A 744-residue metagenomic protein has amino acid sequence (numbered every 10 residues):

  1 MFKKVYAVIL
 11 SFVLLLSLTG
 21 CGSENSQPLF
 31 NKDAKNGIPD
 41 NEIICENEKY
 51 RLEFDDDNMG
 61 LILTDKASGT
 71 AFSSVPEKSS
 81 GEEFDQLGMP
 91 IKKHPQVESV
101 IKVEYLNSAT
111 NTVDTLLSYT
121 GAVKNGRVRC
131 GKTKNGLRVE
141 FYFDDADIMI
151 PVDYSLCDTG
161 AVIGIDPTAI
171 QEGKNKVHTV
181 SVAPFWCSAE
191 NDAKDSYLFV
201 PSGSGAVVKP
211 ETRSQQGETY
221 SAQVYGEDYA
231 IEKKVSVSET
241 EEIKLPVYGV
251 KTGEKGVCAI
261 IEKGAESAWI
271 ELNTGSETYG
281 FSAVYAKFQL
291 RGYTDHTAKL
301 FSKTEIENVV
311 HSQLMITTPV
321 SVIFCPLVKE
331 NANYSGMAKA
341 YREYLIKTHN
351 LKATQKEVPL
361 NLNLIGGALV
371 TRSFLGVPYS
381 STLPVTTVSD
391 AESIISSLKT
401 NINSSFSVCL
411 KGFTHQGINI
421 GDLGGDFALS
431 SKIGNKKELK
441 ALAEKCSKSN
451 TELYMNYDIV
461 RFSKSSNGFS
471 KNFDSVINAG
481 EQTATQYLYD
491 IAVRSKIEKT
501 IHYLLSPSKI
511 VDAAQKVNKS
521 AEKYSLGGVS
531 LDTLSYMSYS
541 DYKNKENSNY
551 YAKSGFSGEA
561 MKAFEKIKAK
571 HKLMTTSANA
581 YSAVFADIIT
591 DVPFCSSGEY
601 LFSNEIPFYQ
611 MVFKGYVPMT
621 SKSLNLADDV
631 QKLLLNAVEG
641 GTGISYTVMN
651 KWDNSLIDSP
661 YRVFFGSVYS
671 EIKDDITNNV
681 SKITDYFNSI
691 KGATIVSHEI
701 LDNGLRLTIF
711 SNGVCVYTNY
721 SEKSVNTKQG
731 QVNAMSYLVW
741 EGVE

Functional and structural regions predicted by a protein language model:
K3-S11: Sec-dependent signal peptide recognition, specifically the positively charged N-region followed immediately by
L10, L14-L18: Hydrophobic core
C21-T354, N625, D629, V716 (+3 more regions): N-terminal accessory beta-strand-rich subdomains and adjacent acidic, glycine-rich linkers that precede catalytic cores
I44-E46, T64, S74, N401 (+7 more regions): Carbohydrate-active enzymes and regulators
F54-K66, T240, V250-K287, L314 (+3 more regions): Active-site-proximal substrate-binding groove within the catalytic cores of carbohydrate-active enzymes
V182, V408-L410, M455, L531-T533 (+1 more regions): Conserved beta-strand positions
Y334-T348, T387-D390, I394-S397, L505-S530: An active-site-proximal structural segment forming one wall of the substrate-binding cleft that immediately precedes
E357-E444, S449-K509, Y536, S540: Aromatic-lined carbohydrate-binding/catalytic grooves of carbohydrate-active enzymes
